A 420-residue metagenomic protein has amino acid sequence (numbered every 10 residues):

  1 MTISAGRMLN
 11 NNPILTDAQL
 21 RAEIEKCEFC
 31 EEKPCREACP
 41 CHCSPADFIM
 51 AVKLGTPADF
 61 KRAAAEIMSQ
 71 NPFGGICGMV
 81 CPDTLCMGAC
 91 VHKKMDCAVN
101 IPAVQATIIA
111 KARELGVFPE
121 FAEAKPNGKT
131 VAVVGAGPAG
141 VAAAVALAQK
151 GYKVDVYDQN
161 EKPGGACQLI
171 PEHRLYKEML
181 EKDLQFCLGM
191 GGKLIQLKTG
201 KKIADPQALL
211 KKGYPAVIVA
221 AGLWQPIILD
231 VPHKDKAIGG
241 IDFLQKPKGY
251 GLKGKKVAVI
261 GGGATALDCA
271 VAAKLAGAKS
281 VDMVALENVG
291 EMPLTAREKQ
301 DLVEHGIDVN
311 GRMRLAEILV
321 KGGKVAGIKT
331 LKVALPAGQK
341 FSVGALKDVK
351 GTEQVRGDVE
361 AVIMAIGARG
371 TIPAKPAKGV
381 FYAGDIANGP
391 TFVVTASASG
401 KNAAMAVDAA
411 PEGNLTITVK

Functional and structural regions predicted by a protein language model:
M1-T130, V219-D235, V320-K321, V325 (+4 more regions): Ferredoxin-type iron-sulfur electron-transfer modules and their immediate structural context
T2, R7, D17, A22 (+14 more regions): Short, well-ordered helical secondary-structure segments
T2-I14, H42-A58, A64-I67, K94 (+8 more regions): Beta1-alpha1 glycine-rich phosphate/pyrophosphate-binding loop at the start of Rossmann-like nucleotide-binding domains
N11, F73, K162-A166, P171 (+7 more regions): Glycine-rich, flexible loop/turn motifs
E25, E32, T130-Y157, Q196-Q207 (+4 more regions): Rossmann-like dinucleotide/flavin-binding elements
C35-A38, D47, A89, A98 (+14 more regions): Residues in flexible loops and secondary-structure boundaries
N127, K253, E353: Exposed loop/turn and edge beta-strand positions of beta-sandwich/beta-sheet ligand-binding modules
E178-I227, P232-G249, L275-T371: A Rossmann-like FAD-binding core segment of flavoenzymes
